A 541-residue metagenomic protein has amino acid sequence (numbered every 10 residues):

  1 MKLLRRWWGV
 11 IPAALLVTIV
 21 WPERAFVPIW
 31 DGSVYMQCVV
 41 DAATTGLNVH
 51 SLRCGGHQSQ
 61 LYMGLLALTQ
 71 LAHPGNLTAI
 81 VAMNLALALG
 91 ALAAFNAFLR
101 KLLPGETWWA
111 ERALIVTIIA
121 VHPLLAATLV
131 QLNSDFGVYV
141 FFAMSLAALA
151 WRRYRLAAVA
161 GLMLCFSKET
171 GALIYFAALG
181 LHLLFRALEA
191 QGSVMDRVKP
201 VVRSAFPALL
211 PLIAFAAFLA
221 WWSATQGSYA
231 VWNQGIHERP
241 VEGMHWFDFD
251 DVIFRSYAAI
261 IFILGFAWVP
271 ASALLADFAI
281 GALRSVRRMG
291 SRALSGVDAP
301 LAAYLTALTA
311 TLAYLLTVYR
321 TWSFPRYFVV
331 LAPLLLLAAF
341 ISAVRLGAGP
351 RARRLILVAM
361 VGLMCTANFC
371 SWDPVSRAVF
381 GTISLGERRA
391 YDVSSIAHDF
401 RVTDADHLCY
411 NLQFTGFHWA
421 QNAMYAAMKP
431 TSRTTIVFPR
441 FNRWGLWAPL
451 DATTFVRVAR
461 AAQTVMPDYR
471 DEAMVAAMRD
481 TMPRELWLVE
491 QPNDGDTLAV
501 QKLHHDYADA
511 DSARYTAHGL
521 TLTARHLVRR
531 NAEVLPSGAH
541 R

Functional and structural regions predicted by a protein language model:
P12, A110-A113, V159, A208-L212 (+3 more regions): Signature aromatic-anchored transmembrane alpha helix within multi-pass, membrane-resident enzymes that catalyze glycan
V20-W30, T44-A67, L71-T78, E238: Membrane-proximal lumenal/periplasmic loop motifs of glycosylation machinery
I29-W30, A127-D135, F324: Short acidic/glycine- and proline-prone juxtamembrane loop motifs at membrane-interface regions of multi-pass membrane
D41, L181, F185-L188, P200-D277 (+3 more regions): Membrane-lumen/periplasm interface segments of specific transmembrane helices in polyprenyl phosphate-linked
G56, Q60-G64, A72-A93, A113 (+1 more regions): Loop-to-helix entry region of an early transmembrane alpha helix in multi-pass inner-membrane enzymes
A94, G137-L156, A160, F185 (+1 more regions): Specific aromatic-rich, kink-prone transmembrane helix
G137, F141, S167, L173-I174 (+2 more regions): Hydrophobic/aromatic-rich transmembrane helices and adjacent perimembrane loops
L149, M360-W444, P536: Membrane-embedded, lumen/periplasm-facing catalytic core of multi-pass transferases that use lipid-linked donors
